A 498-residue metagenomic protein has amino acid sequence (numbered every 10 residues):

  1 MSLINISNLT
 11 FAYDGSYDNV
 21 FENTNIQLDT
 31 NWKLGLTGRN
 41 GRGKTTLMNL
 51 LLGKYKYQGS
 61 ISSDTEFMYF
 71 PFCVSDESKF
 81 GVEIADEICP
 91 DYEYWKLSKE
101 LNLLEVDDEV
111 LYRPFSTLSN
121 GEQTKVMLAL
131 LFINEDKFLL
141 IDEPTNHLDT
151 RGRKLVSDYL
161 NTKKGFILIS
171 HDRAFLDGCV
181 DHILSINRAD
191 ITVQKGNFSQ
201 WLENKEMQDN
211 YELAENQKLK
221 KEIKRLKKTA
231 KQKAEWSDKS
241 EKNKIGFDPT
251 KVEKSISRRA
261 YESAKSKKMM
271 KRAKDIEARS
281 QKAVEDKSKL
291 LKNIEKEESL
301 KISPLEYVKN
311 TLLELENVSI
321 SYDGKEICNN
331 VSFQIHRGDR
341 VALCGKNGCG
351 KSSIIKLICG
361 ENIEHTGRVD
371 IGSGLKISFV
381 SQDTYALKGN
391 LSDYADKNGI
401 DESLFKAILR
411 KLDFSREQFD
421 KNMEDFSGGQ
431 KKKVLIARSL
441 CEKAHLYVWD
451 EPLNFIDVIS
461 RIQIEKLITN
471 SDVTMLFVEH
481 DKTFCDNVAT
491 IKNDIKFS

Functional and structural regions predicted by a protein language model:
M1-Q217, S303, Y307-S498: ABC ATP-binding cassette signature C-motif
S2-L3, L213-E326: Flexible nucleotide-interacting loop at or near the entrance of a catalytic core
